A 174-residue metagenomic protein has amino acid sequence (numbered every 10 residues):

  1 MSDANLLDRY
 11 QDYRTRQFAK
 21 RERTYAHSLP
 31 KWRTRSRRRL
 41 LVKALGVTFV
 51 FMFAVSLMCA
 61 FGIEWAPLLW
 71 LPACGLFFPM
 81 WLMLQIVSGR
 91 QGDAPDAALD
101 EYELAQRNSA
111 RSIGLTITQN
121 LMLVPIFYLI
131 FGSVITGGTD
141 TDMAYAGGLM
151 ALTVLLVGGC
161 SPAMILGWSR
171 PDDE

Functional and structural regions predicted by a protein language model:
M1-A26: Short, charged cytosolic
K31-L71, F127, A146-M150: Long, highly hydrophobic alpha-helical transmembrane signal-anchor segments
M52-M58, Q119-G138: Alpha-helical transmembrane segments and their membrane-interface junctions in multi-pass membrane proteins
A60-S88: Hydrophobic alpha-helical membrane-embedded segments
L68-W70, L129-A163: Hydrophobic alpha-helical transmembrane segments and immediately flanking/interface helices in integral membrane
P79-P95, I165-W168: Membrane-water interface of transmembrane alpha-helices
D96-G114: Short membrane-interface loop/juxtamembrane segments of multi-pass integral membrane proteins
W168-E174: Short, charged juxtamembrane terminal tails flanking transmembrane helices
